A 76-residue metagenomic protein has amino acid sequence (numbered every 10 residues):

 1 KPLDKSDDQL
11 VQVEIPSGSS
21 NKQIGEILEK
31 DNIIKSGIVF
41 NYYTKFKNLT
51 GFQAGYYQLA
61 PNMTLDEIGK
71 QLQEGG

Functional and structural regions predicted by a protein language model:
K1-G76: Conserved catalytic or metal-liganding residues and their short signature motifs at active sites of enzymes
